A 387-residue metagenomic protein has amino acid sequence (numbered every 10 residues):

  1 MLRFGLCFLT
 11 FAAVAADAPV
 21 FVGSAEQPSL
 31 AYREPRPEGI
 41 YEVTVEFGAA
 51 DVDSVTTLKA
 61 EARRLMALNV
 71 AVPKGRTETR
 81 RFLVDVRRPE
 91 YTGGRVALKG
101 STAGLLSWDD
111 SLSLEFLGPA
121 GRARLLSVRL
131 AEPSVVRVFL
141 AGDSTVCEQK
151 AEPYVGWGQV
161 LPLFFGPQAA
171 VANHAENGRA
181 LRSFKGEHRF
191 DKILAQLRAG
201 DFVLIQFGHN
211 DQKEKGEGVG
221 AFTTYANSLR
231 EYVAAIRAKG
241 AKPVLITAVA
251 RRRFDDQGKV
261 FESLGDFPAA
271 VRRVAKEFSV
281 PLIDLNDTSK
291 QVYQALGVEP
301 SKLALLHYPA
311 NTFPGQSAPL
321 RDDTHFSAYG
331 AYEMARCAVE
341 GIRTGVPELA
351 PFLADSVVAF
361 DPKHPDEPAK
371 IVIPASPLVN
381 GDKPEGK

Functional and structural regions predicted by a protein language model:
M1-C7: Sec-dependent signal peptide recognition, specifically the positively charged N-region followed immediately by
A16-R33, S127: Glycan-recognition and processing domains
G39-V45: A short tyrosine-centered beta-strand micro-motif
F47-A67: Short, surface-exposed beta-strand/strand-loop-strand elements in extracellular ectodomains
E61, H188-D355, K363, E367 (+1 more regions): Alpha-helical cap/lid subdomain in secreted, periplasmic, or secretory-pathway luminal O-acyl-processing enzymes
N69-E78, R87-R88: Short proline/glycine- and polar residue-rich coil/turn motifs
V86-R95, A103-L117: Noncatalytic modules at the cell exterior or secretory-pathway interfaces, chiefly beta-strand-rich lectin/adhesion
L114, G118-E176, F190-V203: Serine-esterase "nucleophile elbow" of acetyl-processing enzymes
